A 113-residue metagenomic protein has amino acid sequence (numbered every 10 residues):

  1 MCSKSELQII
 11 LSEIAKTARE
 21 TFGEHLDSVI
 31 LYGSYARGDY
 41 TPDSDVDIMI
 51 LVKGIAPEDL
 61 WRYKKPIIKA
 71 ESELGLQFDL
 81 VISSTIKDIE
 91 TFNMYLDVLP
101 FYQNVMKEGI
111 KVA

Functional and structural regions predicted by a protein language model:
M1-H25, R37-P42, K53-A113: Catalytic core of pol beta-like nucleotidyltransferases
D27-Y35: Short gly/ser-rich loop at a beta-strand->alpha-helix junction or flexible surface loop bordering the NTP-binding
D47-L51: Short beta-strand->loop micro-motif that forms the acidic, two-metal-ion catalytic signature in nucleotide-processing
